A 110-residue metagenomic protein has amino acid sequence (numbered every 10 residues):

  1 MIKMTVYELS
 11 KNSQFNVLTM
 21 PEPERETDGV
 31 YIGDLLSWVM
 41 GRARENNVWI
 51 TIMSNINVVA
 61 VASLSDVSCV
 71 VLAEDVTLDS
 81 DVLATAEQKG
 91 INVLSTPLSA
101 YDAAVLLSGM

Functional and structural regions predicted by a protein language model:
M1-R42, V93, D102: Conserved catalytic and cofactor-binding micro-motifs that handle phosphate-bearing ligands or nucleotide cofactors
E24, L36-V48, M53-M110: Feature captures the catalytic cores and cofactor-binding loops of soluble hydro-lyases/lyases that act on carboxylate
